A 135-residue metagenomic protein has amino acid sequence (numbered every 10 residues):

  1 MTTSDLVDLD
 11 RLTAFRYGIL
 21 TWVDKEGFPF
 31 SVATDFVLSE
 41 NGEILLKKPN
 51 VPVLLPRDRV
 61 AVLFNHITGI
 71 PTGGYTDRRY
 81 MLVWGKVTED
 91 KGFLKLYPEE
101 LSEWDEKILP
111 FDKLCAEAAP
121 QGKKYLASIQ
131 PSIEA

Functional and structural regions predicted by a protein language model:
M1-A135: Binding-site signature for planar aromatic cofactors or substrates
